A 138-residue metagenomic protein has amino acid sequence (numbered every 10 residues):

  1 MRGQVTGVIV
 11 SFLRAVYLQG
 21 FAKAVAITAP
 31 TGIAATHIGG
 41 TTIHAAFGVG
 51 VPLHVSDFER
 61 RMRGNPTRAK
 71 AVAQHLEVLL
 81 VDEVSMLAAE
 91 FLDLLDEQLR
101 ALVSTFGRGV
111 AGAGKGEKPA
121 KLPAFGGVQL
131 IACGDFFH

Functional and structural regions predicted by a protein language model:
M1-H138: Conserved ATP-binding/catalytic motifs of P-loop helicase motor domains
